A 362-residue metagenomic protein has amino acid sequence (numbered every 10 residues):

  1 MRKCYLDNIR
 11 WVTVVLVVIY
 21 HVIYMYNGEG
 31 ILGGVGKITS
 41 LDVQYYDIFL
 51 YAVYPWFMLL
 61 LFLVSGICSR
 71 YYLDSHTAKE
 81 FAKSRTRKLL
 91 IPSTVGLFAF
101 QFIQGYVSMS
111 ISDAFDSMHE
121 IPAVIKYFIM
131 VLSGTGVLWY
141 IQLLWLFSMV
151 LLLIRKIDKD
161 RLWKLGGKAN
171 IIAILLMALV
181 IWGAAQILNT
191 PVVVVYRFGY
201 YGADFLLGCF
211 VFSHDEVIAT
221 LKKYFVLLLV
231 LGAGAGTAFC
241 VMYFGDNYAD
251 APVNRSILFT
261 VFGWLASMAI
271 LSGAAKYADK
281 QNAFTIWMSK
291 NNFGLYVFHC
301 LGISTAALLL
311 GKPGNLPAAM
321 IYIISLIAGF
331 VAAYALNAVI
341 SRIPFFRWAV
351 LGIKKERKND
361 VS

Functional and structural regions predicted by a protein language model:
M1-S362: Alpha-helical transmembrane segments and their immediate juxtamembrane cytosolic regions
